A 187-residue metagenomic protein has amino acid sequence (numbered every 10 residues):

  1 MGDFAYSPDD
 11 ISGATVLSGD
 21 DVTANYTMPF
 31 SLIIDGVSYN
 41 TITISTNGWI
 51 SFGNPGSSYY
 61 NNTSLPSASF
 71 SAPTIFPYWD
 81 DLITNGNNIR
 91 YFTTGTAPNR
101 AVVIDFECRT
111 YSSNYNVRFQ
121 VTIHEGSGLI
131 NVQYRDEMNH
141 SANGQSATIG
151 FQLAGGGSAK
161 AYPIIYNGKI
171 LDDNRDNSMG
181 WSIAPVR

Functional and structural regions predicted by a protein language model:
M1-R187: Extracytoplasmic Ser/Thr/Pro-rich, glycosylation-prone low-complexity segments
